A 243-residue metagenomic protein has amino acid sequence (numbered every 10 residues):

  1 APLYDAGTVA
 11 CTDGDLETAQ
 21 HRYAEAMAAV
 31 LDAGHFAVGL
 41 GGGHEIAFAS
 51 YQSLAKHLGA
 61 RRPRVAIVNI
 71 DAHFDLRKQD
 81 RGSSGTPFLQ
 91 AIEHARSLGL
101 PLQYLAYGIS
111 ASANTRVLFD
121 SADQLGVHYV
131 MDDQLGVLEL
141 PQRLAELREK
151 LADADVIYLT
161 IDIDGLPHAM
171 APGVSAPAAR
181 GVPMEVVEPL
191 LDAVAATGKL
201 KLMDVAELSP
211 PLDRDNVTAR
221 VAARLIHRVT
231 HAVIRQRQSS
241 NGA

Functional and structural regions predicted by a protein language model:
A1-A243: Conserved alpha-helical scaffold segments that buttress catalytic/binding sites
